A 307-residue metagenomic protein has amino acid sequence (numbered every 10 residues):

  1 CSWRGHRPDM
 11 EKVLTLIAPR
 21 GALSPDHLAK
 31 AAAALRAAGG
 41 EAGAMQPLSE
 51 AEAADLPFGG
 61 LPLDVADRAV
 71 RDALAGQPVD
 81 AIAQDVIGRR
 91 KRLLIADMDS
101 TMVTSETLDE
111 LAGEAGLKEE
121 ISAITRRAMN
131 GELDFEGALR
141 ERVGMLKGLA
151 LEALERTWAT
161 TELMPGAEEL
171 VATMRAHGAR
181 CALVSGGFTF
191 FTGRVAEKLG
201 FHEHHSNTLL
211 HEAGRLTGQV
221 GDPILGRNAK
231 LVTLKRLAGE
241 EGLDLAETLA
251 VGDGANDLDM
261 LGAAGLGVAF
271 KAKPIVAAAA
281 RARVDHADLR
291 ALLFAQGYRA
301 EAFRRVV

Functional and structural regions predicted by a protein language model:
H6-A96, R304-V307: Non-catalytic pre-domain segments flanking phosphatase-related domains
T15, G40-G60, A83-R89, T101-L209 (+3 more regions): Alpha-helical substrate-recognition element adjacent to the catalytic core
K30, V65, A69, E120-A123 (+6 more regions): Exposed alpha-helical structural elements
A32, D67-R71, T125, W158 (+2 more regions): A generic alpha-helix structural signal
R92-T107, N256, L261: Asp-based phosphoryl-transfer active-site loop
G148, E155-V307: C-terminal cap/substrate-recognition subdomain and adjoining C-terminal extension of metal-dependent phosphatase-like
